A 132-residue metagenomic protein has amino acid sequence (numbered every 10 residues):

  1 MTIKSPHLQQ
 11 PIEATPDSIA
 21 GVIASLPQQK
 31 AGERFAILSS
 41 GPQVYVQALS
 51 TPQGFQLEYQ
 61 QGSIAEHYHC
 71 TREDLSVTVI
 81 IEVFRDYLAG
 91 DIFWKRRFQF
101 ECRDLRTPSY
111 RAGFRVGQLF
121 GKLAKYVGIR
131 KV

Functional and structural regions predicted by a protein language model:
M1-V132: Acidic, proline/glycine-rich low-complexity IDRs
